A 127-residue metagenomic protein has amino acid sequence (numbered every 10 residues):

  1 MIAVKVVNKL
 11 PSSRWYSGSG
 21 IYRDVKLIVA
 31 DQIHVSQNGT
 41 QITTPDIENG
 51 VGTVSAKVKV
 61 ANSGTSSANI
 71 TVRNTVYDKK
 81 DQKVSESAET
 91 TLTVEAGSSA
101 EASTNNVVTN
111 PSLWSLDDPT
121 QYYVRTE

Functional and structural regions predicted by a protein language model:
M1-E127: Secreted/periplasmic carbohydrate-active enzymes, especially glycoside hydrolases
